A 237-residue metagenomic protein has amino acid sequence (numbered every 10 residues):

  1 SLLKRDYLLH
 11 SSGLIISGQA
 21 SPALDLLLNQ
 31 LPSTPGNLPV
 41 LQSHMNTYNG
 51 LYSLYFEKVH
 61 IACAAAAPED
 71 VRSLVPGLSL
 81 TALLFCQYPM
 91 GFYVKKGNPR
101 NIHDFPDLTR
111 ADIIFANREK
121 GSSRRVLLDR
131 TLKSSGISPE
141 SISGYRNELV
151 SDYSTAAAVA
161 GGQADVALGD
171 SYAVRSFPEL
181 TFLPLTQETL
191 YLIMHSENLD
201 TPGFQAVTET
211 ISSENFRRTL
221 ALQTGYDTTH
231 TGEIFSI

Functional and structural regions predicted by a protein language model:
S1-H60, A66, S73-L80, R100-P106 (+3 more regions): N-terminal hydrophobic or amphipathic helices and topogenic motifs
L26-N37, P106, R118-K120, R124-N147: Ligand-binding cleft/hinge of the Venus flytrap
V40-M45, Y145-R146, L183: General small-molecule cofactor/ligand-binding pocket signal
Y48-A62, E148-A164: Short helices/loops that flank or line small-molecule/ion binding pockets
C63-V75, A156-T186: A ligand-binding cleft/hinge motif common to bilobed small-molecule-binding domains
T81-N117, L190-S196: Hydrophobic/proline-rich hinge and linker segments of small-molecule sensing/allosteric domains, predominantly
L84-G91, L180-E209, T228-F235: Periplasmic-binding protein-like
